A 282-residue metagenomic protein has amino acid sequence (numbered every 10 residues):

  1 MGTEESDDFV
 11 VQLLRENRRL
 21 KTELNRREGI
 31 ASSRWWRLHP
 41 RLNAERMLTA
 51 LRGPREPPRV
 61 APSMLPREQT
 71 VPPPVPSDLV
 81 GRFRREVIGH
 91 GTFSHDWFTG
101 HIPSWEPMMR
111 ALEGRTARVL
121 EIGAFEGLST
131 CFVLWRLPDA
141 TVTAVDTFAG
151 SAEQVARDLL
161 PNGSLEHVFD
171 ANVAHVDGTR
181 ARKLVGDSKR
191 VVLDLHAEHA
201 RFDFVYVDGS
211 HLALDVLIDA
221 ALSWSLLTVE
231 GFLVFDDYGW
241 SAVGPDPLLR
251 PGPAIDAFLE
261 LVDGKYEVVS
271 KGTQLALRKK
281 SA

Functional and structural regions predicted by a protein language model:
G2-A282: A short alpha-helical cap/connector motif
